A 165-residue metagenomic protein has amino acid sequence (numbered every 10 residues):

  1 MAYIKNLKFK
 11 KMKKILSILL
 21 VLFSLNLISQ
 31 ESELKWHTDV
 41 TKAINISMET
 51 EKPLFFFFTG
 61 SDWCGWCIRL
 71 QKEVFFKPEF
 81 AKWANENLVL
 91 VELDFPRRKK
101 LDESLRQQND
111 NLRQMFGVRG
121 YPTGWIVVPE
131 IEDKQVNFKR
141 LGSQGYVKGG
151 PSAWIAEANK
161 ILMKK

Functional and structural regions predicted by a protein language model:
M1-E31: Bacterial Sec-dependent N-terminal signal peptides
Q30-T50: N-terminal leader/targeting and pre-domain segments
L34-H37, F80-Q107: Thiol-based oxidoreductase modules, predominantly thioredoxin-like and allied folds used for disulfide exchange
T50-D62: Short active-site neighborhood of thiol/selenol oxidoreductases, capturing the structured segment around
F55, C64-C67, G124: The canonical Cys-X-X-Cys-His
S61-C64, V74, F95-K100, R119 (+1 more regions): Solvent-exposed loop/turn segments at secondary-structure junctions within structured extracellular/periplasmic domains
I68-W83: Typically the conserved alpha-helix immediately C-terminal to a functionally engaged Cys/Sec in thioredoxin-like
M115, R119-K165: Non-catalytic, surface beta->alpha helical segment in thiol-disulfide oxidoreductase systems
